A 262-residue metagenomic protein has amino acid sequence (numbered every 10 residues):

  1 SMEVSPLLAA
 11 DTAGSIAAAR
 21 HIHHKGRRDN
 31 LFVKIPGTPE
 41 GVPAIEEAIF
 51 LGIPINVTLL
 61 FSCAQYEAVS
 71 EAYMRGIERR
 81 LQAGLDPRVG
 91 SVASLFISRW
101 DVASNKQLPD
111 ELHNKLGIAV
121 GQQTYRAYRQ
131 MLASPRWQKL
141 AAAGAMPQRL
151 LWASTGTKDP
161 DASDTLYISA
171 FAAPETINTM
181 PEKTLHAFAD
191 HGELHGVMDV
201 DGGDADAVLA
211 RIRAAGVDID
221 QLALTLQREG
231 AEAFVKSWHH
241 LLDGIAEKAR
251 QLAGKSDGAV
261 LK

Functional and structural regions predicted by a protein language model:
S1-A44: Active-site beta->alpha loop and helix N-cap motifs at the rims of alpha/beta catalytic domains
M2, V33, A48, P181 (+1 more regions): Conserved, mostly hydrophobic/aromatic
S15, G41, Y66, G121 (+1 more regions): Aromatic/hydrophobic pocket-lining residues that form the small-molecule binding cavity in soluble enzyme cores
I16-H23, I45, Y66, S70 (+5 more regions): Generic structural signal for well-ordered alpha-helices, preferentially at hydrophobic/aromatic core positions
R27, A44-I55: Glycine-enriched alpha-helix->loop->beta-strand junction motifs that scaffold or abut catalytic
L31-I35, I55-L59, Q221: Short catalytic-loop micro-motif centered on adjacent basic/acidic residues
I53-K183: Catalytic alpha/beta core domains of metabolic enzymes, predominantly
G144-R250: Flexible, acidic glycine-rich loops studded with aromatic residues
